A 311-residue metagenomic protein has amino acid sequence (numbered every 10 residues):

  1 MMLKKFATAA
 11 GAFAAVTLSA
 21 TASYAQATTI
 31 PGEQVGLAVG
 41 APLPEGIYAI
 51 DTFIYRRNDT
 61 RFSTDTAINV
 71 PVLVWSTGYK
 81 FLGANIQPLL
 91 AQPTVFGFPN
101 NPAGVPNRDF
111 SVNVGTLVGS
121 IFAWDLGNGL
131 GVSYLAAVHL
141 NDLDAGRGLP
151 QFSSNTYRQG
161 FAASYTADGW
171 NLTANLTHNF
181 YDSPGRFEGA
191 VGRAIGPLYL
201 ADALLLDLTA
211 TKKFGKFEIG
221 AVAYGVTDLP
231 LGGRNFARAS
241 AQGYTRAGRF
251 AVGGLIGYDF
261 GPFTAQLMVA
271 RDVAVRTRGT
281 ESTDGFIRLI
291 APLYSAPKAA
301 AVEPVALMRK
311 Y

Functional and structural regions predicted by a protein language model:
S19-A25: Sec/Tat signal peptide C-region and signal peptidase I cleavage site
T29, E33, I54, R186 (+1 more regions): Outer membrane beta-barrel transmembrane domains
E33-V35, I47-A49, A67-L73, V114-G119 (+4 more regions): Hydrophobic, lipid-facing positions within transmembrane beta-strands of outer-membrane proteins
A38-G46, T77-Q87, D125-S133, T166-W170 (+2 more regions): Short loop/turn motifs that connect adjacent beta-strands in outer-membrane beta-barrel proteins
G40, V74-G78, I121-A123, G160-T166 (+4 more regions): Transmembrane beta-barrel domains of outer membrane proteins
I47-A49, A84-L90, V132-A136, Y165 (+6 more regions): Transmembrane beta-strands of outer-membrane beta-barrel proteins
I54-R56, A91-V95, A137-N141, T177-Y181 (+3 more regions): Outer-membrane beta-barrel pore domains and translocons
T94-Y199, G243-R246, D259, Y311: Outer-membrane pore/translocation modules
